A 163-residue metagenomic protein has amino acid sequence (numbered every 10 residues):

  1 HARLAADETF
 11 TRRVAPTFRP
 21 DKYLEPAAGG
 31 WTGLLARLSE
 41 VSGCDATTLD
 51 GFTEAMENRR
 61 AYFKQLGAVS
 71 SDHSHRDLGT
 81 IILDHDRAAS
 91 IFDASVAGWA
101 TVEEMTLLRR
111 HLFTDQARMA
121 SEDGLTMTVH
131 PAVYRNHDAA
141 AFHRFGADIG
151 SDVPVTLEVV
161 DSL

Functional and structural regions predicted by a protein language model:
A2-R13, G33-L163: Histidine/acidic residue-rich metal-binding segments in metalloenzymes
R19-S39: Enzymes and membrane/adaptor proteins characterized by extended Gly/Ser/Thr/Asp/Glu-rich, aromatic-dotted
